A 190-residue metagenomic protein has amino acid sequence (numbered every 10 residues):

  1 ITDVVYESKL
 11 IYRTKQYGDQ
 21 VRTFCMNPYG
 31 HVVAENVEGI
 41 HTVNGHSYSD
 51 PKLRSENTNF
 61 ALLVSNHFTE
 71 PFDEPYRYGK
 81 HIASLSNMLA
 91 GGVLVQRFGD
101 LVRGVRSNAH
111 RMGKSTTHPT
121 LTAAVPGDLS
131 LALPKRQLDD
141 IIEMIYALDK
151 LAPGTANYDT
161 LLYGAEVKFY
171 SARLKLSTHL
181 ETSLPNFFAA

Functional and structural regions predicted by a protein language model:
I1-A190: Residues forming the flavin
